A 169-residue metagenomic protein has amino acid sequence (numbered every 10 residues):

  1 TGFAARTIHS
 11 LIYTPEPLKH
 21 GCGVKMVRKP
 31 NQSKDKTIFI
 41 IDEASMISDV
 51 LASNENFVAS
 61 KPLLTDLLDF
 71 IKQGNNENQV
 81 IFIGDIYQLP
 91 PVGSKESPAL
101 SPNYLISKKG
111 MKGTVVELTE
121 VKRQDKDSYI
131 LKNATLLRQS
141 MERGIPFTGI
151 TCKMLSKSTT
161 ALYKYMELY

Functional and structural regions predicted by a protein language model:
T1-F39: Inter-Walker segment of RecA-like/P-loop motor cores
L11, I47, L89: Active-site loop signature of alpha/beta-hydrolase-fold enzymes
L18, M46-S60, S94: Flexible beta-alpha connector loops of hexameric P-loop NTPases
K25-I38, V50, T65-N76: Mid-core helix/loop region of P-loop NTP-binding domains shared across ATPases and GTPases
V27-R28, M46, R123: Acidic, serine/threonine- and proline-rich intrinsically disordered low-complexity segments
I38-D42, I81: Structural motif
D42-M46, I86: Walker B catalytic acidic pair
L63-D66, F70-V80, Y87-Y169: Conserved helicase motor core of P-loop NTPases
